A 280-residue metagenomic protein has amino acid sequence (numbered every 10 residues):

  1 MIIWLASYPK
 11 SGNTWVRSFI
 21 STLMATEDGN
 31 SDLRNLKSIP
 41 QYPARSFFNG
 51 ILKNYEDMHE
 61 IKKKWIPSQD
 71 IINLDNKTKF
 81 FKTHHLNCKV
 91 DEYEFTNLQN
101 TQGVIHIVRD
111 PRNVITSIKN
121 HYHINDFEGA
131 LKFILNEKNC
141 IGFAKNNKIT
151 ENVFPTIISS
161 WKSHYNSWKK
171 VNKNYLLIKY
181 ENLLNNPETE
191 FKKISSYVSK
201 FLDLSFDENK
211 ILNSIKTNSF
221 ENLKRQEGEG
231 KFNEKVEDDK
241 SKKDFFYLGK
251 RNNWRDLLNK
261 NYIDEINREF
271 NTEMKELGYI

Functional and structural regions predicted by a protein language model:
M1-I178, F245-I280: PAPS-dependent sulfotransferase catalytic domain
D28-G50, F80, K170-D256: The conserved 3'-phosphoadenosine-5'-phosphosulfate
